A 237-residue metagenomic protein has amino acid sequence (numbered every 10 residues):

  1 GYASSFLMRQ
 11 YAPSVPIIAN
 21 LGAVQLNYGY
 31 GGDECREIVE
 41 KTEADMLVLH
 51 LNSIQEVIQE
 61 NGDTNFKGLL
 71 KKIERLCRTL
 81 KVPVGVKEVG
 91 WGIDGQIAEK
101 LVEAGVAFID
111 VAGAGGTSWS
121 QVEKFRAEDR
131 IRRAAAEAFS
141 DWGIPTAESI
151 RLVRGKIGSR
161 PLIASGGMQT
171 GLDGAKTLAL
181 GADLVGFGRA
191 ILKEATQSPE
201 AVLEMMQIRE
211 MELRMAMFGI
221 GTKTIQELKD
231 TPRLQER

Functional and structural regions predicted by a protein language model:
G1-E99, A104, S118, E123 (+2 more regions): Active-site entrance/lid segments in N-terminal catalytic domains of soluble metabolic enzymes
P16-I18, D110, V185-G186: Short hydrophobic alpha-helical runs that function as membrane-insertion/retention elements
G29-E37, W91-F108, R151-G158, A164 (+1 more regions): Catalytic cores of alpha/beta
L51, G113, R189: Short secondary-structure boundary segments
P83, G90, G166-G167, G221: Alpha-helical hinge/cap motifs
V106, D110-T117: Glycine-rich phosphate-binding loop
A134-I163, Q169-R237: Alpha/beta catalytic cores of nucleotide-metabolism and tRNA/nucleoside-modifying enzymes
